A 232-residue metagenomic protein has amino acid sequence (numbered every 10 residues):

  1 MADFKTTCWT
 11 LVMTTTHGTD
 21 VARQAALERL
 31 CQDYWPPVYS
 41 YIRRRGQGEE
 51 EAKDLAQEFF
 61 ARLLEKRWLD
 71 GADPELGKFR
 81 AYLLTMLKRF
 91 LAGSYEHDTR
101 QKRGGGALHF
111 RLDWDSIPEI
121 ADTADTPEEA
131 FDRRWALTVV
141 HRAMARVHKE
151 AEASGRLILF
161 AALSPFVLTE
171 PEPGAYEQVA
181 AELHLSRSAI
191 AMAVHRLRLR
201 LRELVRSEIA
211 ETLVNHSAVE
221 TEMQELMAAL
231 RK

Functional and structural regions predicted by a protein language model:
M1-K232: Intrinsic, short, N-terminal disordered tails of RNA polymerase sigma-factor systems
